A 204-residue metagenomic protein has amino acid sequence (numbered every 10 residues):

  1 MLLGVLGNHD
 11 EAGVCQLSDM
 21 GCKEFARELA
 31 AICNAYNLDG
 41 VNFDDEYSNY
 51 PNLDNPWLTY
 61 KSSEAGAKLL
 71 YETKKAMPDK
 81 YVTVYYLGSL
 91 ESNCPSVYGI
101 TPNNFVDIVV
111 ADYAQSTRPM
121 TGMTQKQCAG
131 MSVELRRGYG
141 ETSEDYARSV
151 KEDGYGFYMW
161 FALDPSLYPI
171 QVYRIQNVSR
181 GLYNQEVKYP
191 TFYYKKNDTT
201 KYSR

Functional and structural regions predicted by a protein language model:
M1-R204: Secreted glycan hydrolases and related glycan-binding modules that recognize and/or cleave
